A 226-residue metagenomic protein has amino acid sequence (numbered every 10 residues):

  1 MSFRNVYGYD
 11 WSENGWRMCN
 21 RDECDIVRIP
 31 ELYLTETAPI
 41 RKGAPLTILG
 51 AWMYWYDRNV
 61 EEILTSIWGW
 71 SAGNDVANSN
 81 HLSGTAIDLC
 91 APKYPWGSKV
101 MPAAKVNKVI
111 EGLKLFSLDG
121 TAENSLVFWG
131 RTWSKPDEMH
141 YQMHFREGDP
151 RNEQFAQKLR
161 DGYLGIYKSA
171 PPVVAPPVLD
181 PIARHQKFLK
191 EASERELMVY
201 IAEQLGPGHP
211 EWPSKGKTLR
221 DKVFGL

Functional and structural regions predicted by a protein language model:
M1-T47, S83, W96-L226: Extracellular cell-wall/glycan-interacting regions and their flexible linkers
F3-Y9, Y33-L34, I40-A77: Extended, low-complexity, intrinsically disordered C-terminal regulatory tails of eukaryotic serine/threonine kinases
A51, E61-L64, A86-C90, V127-G130 (+1 more regions): Structural recognition of the beta-strand scaffold that forms the well-ordered cores of secreted hydrolase catalytic
W52-V60, K93, L113-S117: Sec/Tat-exported extracytoplasmic proteins
V60-E62, S71-K99: Mid-length scaffold segments of soluble, non-membrane domains
W68, N80, M139: Flexible, active-site-adjacent loop/turn segments at secondary-structure boundaries
